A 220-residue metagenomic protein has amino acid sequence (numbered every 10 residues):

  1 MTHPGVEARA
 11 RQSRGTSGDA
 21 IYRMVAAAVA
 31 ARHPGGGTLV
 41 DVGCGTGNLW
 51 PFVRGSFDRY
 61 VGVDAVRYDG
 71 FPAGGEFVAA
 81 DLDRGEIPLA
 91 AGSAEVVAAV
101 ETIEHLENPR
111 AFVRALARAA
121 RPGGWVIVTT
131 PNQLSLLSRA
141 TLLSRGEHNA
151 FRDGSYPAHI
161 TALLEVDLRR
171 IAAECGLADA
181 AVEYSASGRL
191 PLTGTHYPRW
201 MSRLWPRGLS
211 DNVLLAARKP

Functional and structural regions predicted by a protein language model:
M1-G92, V96-A98, R110-V113, V128-T130 (+3 more regions): Conserved N-terminal segment of class I S-adenosyl-L-methionine
V100-H105: Short catalytic micro-motifs in class I SAM-dependent methyltransferases
A111-W125: A short glycine-rich, Lys/Arg-flanked "PGG" loop and its adjoining helix->strand segment in the class I
I127-N149: Conserved class I S-adenosyl-L-methionine
S144-G154, T195-W200: Short glycine/proline- and charge-enriched loop/turn segments that cap or connect secondary-structure elements
H159-C175: Short alpha-helix
A217-P220: Active-site beta-strand termini and strand-to-loop segments that position acidic
